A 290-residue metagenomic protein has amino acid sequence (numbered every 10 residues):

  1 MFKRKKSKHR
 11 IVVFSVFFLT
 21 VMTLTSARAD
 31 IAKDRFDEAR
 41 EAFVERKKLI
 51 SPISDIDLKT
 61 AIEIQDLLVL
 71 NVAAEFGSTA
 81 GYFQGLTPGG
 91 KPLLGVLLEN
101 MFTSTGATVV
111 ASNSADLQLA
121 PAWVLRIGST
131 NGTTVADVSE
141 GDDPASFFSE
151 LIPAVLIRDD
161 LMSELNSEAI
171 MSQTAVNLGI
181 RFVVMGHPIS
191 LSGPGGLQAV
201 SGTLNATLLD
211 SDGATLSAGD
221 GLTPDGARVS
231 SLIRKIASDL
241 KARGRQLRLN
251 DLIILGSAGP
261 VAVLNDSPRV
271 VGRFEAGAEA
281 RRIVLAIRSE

Functional and structural regions predicted by a protein language model:
F2-F14: Bacterial N-terminal signal peptides that target proteins for export
V13-T23: Bacterial N-terminal signal peptides
T25-A29: Sec/Tat signal peptide C-region and signal peptidase I cleavage site
D30-R228, R269, E279-E290: Catalytic-core "active-site belt" of small-molecule-metabolizing enzymes, emphasizing His/Asp/Glu-rich regions
G259-A262, A276-A280: Short, charged beta-turn/beta-strand-edge "cap" motif at the junction between a beta-strand and an adjacent loop
